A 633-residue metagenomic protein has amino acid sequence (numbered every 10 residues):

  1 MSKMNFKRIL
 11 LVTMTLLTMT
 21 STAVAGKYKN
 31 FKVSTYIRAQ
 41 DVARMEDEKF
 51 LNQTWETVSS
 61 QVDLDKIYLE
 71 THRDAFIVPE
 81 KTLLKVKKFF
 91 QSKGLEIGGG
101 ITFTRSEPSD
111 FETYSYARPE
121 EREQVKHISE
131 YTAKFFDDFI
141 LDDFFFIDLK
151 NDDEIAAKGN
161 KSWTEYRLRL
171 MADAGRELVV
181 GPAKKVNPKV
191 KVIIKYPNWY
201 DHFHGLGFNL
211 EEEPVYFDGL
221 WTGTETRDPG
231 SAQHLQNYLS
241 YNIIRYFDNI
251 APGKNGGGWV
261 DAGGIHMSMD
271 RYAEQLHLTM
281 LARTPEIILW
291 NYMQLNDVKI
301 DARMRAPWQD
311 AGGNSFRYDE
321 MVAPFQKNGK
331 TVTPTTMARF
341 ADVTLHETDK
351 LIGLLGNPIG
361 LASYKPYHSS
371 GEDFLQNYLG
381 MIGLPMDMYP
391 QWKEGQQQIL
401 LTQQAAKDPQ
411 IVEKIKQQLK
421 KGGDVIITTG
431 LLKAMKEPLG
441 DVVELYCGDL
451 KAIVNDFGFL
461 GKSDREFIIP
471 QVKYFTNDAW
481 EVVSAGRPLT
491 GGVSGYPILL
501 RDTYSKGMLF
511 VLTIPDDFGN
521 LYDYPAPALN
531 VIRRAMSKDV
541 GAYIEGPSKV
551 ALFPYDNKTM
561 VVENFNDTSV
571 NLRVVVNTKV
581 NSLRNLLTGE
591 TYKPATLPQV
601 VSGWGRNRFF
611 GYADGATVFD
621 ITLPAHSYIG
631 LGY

Functional and structural regions predicted by a protein language model:
M1-L10: Bacterial N-terminal signal peptides that target proteins for export
L11-T20: Bacterial N-terminal signal peptides
A23-G26: Boundary at the C-terminal end of the N-terminal hydrophobic targeting segment
Y28-Q53, L83-D137, D143, I147-N151 (+2 more regions): Active-site-adjacent "subsite" loops/lids of carbohydrate-active enzymes
R38, D65, E70, D110-T113 (+14 more regions): Hydrophobic targeting/anchoring helices
A43-Q61, P119-T132, H202-E213, S268-T279: Short, acidic/polar
D47-V58, L375-Q396, Q403-A406: A short, well-structured beta->alpha microelement
N377, M386, T402-Y633: A conserved amphipathic helix/loop scaffold that creates a polar/acidic microenvironment used either to coordinate
